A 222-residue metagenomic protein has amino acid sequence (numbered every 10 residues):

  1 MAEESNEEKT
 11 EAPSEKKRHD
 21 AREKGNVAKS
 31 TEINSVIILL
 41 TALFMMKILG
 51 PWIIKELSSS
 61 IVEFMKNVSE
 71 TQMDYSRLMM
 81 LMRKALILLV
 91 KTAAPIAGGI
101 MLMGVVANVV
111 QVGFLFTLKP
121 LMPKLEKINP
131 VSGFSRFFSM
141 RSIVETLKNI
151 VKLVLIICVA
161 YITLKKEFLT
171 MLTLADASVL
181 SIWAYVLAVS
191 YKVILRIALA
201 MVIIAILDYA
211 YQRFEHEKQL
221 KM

Functional and structural regions predicted by a protein language model:
M1-M222: N-terminal cationic and glycine-rich segments that engage phosphates or anionic surfaces
